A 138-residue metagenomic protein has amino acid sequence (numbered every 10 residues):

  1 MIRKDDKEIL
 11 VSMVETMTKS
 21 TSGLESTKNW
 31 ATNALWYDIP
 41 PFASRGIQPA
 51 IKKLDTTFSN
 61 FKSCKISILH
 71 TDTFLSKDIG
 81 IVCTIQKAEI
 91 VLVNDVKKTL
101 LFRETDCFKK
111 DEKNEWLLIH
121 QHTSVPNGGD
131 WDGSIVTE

Functional and structural regions predicted by a protein language model:
R3-E15, G23-K77, I85, T99: A solvent-exposed, acidic/Ser-Thr-rich amphipathic alpha-helical stretch
N33, L75, I90, V125-N127: Feature marks short, surface-exposed loop/turn motifs that line or immediately flank catalytic pockets and channel
T84-V91: Generic short beta-strand segments
L101-G133: Short beta-strand edge/turn micro-motifs at domain boundaries
V136-E138: Class I (Rossmann-like) S-adenosyl-L-methionine-dependent methyltransferase catalytic domain, capturing the SAM-binding
